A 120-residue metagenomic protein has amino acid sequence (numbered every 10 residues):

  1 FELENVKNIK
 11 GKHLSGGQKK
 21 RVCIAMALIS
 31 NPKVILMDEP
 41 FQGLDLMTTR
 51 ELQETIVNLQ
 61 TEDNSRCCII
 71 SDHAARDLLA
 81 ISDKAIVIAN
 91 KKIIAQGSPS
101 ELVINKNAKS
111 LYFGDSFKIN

Functional and structural regions predicted by a protein language model:
F1-V6, V57: Conserved ABC ATPase "signature" region
K10-L14: Conserved ABC ATPase signature
I24: Hydrophobic anchor residue at the start of the ABC signature
N31: Conserved catalytic motifs of ABC-family nucleotide-binding domains
I35-E39: Catalytic Walker B motif of ABC-type/P-loop ATPase nucleotide-binding domains
R50-N64: Helical segment within the ABC ATPase nucleotide-binding domain
